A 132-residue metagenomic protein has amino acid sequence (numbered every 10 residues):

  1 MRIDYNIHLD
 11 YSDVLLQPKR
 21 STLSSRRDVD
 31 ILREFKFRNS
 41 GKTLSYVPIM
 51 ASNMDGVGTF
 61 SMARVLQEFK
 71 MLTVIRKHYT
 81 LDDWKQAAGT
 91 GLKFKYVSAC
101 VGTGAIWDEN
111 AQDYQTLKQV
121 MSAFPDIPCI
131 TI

Functional and structural regions predicted by a protein language model:
M1-I132: Active-site entrance/lid segments in N-terminal catalytic domains of soluble metabolic enzymes
